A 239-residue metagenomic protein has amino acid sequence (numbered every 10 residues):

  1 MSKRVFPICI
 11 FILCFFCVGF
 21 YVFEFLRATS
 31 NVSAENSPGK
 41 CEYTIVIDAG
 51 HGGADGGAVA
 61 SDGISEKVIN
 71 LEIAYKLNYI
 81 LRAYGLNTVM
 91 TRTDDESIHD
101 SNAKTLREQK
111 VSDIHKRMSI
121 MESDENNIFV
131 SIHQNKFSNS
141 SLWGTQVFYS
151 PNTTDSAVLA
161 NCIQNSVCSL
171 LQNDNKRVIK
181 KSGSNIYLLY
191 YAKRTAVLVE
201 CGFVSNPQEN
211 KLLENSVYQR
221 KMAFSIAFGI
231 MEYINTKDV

Functional and structural regions predicted by a protein language model:
M1-V239: Catalytic-site microenvironment of enzymes that process N-acetyl-hexosamine-containing cell-wall polysaccharides
